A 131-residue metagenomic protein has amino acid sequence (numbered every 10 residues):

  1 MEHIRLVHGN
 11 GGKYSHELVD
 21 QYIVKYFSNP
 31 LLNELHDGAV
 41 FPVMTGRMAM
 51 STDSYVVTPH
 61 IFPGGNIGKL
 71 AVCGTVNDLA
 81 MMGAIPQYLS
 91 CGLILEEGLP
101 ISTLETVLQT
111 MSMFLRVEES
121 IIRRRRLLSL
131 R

Functional and structural regions predicted by a protein language model:
M1-V7: Generic N-terminal amphipathic, Lys/Arg-enriched alpha-helix
R5, K13-R131: Glycine-rich phosphate/pyrophosphate-binding loop regions near the starts of catalytic domains
N10: Conserved residues at beta->alpha junctions
